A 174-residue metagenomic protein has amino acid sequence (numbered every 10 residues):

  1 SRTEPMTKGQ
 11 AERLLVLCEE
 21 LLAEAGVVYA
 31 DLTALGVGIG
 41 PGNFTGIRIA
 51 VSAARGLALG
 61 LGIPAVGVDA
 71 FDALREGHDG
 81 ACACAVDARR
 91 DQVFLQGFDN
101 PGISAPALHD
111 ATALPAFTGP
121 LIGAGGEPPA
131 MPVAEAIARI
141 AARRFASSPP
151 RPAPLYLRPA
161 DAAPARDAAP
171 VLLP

Functional and structural regions predicted by a protein language model:
S1, L22, F44, G125-P128 (+1 more regions): A general structural-boundary detector
S1-V37, G119: N-terminal beta-alpha supersecondary unit
P5-R13, F44, R48, S52 (+1 more regions): Residues at secondary-structure transition points
M6, L61, F145: Active-site catalytic pocket residues across diverse enzymes, especially alpha/beta-hydrolases
G9-E12, V66-P174: Oxyanion-binding and handling regions
E19-E20, R55, L59, R143: Short glycine/serine- and small hydrophobic-enriched flexible loop segments
E24-A30, A58-V68: Phosphate-handling active-site elements
A34-P64: DPxDG-like acidic metal-binding loop motif
